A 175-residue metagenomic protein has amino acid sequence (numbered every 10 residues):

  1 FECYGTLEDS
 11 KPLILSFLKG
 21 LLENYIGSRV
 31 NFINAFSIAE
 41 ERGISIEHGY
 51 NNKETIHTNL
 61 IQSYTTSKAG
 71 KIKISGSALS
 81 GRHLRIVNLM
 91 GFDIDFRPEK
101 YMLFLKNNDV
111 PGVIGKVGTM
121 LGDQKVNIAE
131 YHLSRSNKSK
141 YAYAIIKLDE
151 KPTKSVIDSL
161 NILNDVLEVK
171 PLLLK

Functional and structural regions predicted by a protein language model:
F1-K175: A conserved regulatory-domain signal marking ACT and ACT-like small-molecule sensing domains and adjacent regulatory
